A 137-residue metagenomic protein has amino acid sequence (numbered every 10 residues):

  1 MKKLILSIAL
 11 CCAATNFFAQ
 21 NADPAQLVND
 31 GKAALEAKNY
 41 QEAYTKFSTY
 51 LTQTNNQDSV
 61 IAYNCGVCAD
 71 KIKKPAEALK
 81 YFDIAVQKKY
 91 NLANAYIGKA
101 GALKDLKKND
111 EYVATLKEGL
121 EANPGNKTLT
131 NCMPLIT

Functional and structural regions predicted by a protein language model:
A25, S59-V60, N94, T128: Start-of-helix register in tetratricopeptide repeats
E36-A37, D70-I72, D105-L106, L135-T137: Register position in tetratricopeptide repeats
Y50-L51, I84-A85, E118-G119: Canonical positions in the second alpha-helix
N55-N56, Y90, P124: Short coil turns that delineate tetratricopeptide repeat
Y63-N64, G98, T128, C132: Canonical tetratricopeptide repeat
